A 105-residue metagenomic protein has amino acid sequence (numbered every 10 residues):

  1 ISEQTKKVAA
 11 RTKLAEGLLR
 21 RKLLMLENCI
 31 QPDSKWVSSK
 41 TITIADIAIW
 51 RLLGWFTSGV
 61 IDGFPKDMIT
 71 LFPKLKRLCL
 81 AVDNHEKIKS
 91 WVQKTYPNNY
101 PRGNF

Functional and structural regions predicted by a protein language model:
I1-K87: GST-like fold's C-terminal all-alpha helical module
E86-F105: C-terminal helix/juxtamembrane-tail motif
